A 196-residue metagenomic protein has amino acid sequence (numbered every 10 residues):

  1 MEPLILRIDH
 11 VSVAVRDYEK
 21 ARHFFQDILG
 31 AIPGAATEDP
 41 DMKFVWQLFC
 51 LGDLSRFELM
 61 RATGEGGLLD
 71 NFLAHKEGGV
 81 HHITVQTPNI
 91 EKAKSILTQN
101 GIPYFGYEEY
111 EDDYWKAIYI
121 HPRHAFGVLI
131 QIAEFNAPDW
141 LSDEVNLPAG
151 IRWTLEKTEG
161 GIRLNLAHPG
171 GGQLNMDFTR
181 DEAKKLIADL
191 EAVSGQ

Functional and structural regions predicted by a protein language model:
M1-E2, D70-H75, L164-L166: Short, flexible, solvent-exposed loop/turn segments with mixed acidic/basic and small polar residues
P3-R56, K92-A93, Q99-W115, I120 (+1 more regions): Core segments of cupin and vicinal oxygen chelate
I5-R7, A74-V80, H168-G171: Short glycine-enriched loop/turn motifs at secondary-structure junctions
I8-V11, F25, L54-M60, V80-T87 (+3 more regions): Short, structured motif recognition centered on aromatic/hydrophobic residues
A14, Q86, M176: Active-site-adjacent beta-strand anchor residues
P40, W46-G66, D70-I83: Active-site-adjacent scaffolding segments
G78, H82-G101: Ordered, amphipathic secondary-structure segments that act as subunit-interaction surfaces in large macromolecular
K94-G195: Vicinal oxygen chelate
